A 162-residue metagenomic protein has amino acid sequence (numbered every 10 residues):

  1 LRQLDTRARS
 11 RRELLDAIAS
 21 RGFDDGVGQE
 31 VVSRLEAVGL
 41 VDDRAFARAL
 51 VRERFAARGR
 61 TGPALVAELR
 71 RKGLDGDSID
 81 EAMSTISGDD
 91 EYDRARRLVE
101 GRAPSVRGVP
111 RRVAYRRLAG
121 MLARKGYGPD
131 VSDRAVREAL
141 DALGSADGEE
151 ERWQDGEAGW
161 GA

Functional and structural regions predicted by a protein language model:
L1-A162: An alpha-helical, amphipathic repeat domain used for nucleic-acid recognition, typified by the mTERF helical solenoid
